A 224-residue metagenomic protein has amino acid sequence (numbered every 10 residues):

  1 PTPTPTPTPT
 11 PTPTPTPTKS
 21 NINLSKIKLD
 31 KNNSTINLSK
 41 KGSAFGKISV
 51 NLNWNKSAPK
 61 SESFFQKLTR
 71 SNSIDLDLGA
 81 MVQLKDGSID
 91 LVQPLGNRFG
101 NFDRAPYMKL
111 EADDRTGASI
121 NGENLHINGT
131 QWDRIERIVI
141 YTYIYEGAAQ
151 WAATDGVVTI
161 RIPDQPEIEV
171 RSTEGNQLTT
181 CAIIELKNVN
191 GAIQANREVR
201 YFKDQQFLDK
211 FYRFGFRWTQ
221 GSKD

Functional and structural regions predicted by a protein language model:
P1, P11-R137, Y141-D224: Intrinsic-disorder/low-complexity signal
P5-P9: N-terminal low-complexity segments that are often proline-rich with Ser/Thr-Pro
